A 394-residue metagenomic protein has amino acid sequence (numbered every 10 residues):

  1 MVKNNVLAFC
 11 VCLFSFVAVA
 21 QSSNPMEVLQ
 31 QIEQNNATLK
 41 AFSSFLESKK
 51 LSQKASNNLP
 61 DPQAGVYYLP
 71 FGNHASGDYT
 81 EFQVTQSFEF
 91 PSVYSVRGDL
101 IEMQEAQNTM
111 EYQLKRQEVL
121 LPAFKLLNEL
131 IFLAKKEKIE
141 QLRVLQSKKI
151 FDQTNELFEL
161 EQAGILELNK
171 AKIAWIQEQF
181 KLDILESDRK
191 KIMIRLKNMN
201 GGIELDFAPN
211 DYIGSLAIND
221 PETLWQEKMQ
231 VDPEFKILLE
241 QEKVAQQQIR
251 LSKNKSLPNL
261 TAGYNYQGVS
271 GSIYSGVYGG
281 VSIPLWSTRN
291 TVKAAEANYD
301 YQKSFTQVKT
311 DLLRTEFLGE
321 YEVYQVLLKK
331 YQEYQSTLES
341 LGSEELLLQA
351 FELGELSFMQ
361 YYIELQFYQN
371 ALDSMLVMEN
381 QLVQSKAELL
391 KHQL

Functional and structural regions predicted by a protein language model:
M1-M26, L394: Bacterial Sec-dependent N-terminal signal peptides
L7-A8, M26-L29, E204-L205, L376-L394: Acidic, low-complexity, intrinsically disordered peripheral segments
A8, E118-V231, E320, L327 (+2 more regions): Periplasmic alpha-helical coiled-coil/stalk elements that build and connect Gram-negative outer-membrane
A20-Q63, Y68, F88, V96 (+5 more regions): Bacterial Sec-pathway N-terminal export signals of envelope proteins
L29, T154, W225, L347-L348: Generic hydrophobic alpha-helical segments
A41-Q53, K115, V119-L142, K149 (+5 more regions): Amphipathic alpha-helical coiled-coil segments
P62-K115, L239-Q248, K253-K309: Small/polar-residue-enriched beta-strand and adjacent coil segments characteristic of outer-membrane beta-barrel
D99-E102, I165-I176, E296, F358-F367: Short, charged, amphipathic alpha-helical segments
